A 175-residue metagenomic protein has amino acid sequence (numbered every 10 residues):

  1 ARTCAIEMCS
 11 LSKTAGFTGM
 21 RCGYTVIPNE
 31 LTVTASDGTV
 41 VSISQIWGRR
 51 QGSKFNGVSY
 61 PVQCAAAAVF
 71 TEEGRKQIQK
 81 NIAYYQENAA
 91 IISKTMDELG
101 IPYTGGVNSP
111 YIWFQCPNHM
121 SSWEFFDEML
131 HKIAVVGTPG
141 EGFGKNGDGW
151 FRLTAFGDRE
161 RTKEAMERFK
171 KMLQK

Functional and structural regions predicted by a protein language model:
A1-K175: PLP-dependent class I/II
